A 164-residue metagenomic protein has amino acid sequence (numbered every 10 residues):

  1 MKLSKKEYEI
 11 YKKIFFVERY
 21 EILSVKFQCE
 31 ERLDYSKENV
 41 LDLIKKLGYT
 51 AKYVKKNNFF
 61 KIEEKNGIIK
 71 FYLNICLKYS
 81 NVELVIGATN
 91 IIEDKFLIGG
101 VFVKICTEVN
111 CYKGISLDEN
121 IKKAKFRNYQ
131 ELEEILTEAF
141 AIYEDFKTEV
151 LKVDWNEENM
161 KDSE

Functional and structural regions predicted by a protein language model:
M1-N39, I62-K70, N74, S80-E164: Intrinsically disordered, low-complexity regulatory regions enriched in serine/threonine/proline and acidic residues
D42: Surface-exposed charge patches
K45-N57: Short secondary-structure junctions
